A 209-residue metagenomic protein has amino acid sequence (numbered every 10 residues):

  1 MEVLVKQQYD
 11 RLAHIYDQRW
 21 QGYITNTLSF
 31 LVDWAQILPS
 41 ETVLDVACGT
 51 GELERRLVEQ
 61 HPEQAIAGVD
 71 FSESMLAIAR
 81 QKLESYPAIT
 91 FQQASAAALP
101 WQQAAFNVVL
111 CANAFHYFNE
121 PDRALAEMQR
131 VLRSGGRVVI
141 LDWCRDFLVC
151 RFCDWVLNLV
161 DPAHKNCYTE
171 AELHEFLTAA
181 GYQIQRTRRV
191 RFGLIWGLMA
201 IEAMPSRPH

Functional and structural regions predicted by a protein language model:
M1-L38, E52-R56, M75-I78, K82 (+2 more regions): Conserved class I S-adenosyl-L-methionine
W20, V139-G197: C-terminal alpha-helical "lid/dimerization" subdomain adjacent to the S-adenosyl-L-methionine
E41, Q64, G136: Glycine-centered, small-residue-biased loops immediately flanking beta-strands in adenine/cofactor-binding cores
L44-V46, T50-A98: Class I SAM-dependent methyltransferase SAM/SAH-binding core
A97-V108: A short acidic, Gly/Pro-enriched loop at the edge of an enzyme's catalytic core that lines a small-molecule cofactor
V108-E120: A short SAM/SAH-binding and catalytic strip from SAM-dependent methyltransferases
D122-S134: A short glycine-rich, Lys/Arg-flanked "PGG" loop and its adjoining helix->strand segment in the class I
A200-H209: C-terminal lobe and adjacent flexible extensions of AdoMet/dcAdoMet transferase-like proteins
